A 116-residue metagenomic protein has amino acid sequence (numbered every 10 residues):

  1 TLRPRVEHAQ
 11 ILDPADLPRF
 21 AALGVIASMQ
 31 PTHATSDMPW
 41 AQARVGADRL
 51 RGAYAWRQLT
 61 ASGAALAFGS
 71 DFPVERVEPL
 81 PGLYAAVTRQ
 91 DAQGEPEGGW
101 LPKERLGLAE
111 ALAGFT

Functional and structural regions predicted by a protein language model:
T1-P4, H8, P14, P18 (+1 more regions): His/Asp/Glu-enriched, well-ordered alpha-helical/loop segment that forms or immediately abuts the divalent-metal
